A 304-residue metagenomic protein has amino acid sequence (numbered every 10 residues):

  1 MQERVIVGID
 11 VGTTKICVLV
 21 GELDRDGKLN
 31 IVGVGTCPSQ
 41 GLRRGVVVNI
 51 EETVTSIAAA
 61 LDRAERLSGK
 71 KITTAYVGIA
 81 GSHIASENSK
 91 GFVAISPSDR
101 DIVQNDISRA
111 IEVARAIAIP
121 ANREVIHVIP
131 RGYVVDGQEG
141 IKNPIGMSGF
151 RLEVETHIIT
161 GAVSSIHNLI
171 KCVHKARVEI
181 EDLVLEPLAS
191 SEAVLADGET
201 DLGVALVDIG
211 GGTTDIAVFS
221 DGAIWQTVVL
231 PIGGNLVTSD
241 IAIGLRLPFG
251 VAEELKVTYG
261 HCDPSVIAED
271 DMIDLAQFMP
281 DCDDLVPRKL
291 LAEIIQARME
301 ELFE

Functional and structural regions predicted by a protein language model:
M1-K15, L19-L206, A223-W225, G234 (+1 more regions): Nucleotide/phosphate-binding catalytic cleft detector across ATP-hydrolyzing and phosphate-transferring enzymes
D215-A217: A structural feature that tracks compact, well-ordered secondary-structure segments with a strong bias toward
S220: A cytosolic small-molecule/anion-sensing beta-strand core signal
